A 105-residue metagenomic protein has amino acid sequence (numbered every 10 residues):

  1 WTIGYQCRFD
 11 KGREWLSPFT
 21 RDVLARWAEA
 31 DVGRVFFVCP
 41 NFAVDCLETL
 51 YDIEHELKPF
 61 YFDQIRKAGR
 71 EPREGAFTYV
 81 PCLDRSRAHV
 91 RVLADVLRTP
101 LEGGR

Functional and structural regions predicted by a protein language model:
W1-R105: Extended amphipathic ligand-handling, pore-lining, and cofactor/metal-binding catalytic surfaces
